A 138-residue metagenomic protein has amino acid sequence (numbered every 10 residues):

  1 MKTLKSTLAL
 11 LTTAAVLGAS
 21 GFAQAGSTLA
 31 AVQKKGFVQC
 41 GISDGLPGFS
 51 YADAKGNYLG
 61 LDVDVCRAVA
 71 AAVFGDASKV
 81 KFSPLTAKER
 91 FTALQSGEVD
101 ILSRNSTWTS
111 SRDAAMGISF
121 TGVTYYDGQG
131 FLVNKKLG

Functional and structural regions predicted by a protein language model:
M1-L11: Bacterial N-terminal signal peptides that target proteins for export
A9-A19: Bacterial N-terminal signal peptides
A19-A25: Sec/Tat signal peptide C-region and signal peptidase I cleavage site
G26-C40: Short N-terminal segments immediately surrounding and downstream of signal-peptide cleavage
K34-V38, G45-P47, S78-S83, D127-Q129: Envelope-exposed proteins and targeting segments
F37-L61: Short glycine-rich His-centered loop
A54-F74: Short, polar/charged alpha-helical segment
R67, A71, V80-G138: Acidic, polar ligand-binding/catalytic clefts
